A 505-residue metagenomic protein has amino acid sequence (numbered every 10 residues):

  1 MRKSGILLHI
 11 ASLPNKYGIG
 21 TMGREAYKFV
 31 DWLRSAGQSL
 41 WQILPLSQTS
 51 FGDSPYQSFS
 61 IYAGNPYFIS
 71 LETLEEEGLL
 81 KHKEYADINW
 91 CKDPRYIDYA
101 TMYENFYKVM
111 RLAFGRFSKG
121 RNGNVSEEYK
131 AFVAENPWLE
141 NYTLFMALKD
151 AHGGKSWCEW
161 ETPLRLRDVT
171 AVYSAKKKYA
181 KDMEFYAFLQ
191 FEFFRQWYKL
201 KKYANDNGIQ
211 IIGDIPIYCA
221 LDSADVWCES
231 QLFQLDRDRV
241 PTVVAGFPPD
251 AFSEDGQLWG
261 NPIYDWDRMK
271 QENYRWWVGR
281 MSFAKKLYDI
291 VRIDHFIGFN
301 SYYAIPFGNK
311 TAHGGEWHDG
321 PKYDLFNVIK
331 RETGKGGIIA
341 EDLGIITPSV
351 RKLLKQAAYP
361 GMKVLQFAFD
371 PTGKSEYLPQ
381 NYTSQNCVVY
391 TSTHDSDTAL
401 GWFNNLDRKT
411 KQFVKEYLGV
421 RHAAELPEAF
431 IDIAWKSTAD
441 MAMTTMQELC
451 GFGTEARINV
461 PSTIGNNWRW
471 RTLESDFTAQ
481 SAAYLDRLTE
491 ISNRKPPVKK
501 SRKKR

Functional and structural regions predicted by a protein language model:
M1-A11, Y27: N-terminal regions that are enriched for targeting/export leaders and immediately downstream pro/stem segments
H9, N15, D53-Q190, F194 (+4 more regions): Alpha-amylase-like alpha-glycosidases and glucanotransferases acting on alpha-linked glucans and related
R24-T49, L287-Y288, A434-K436: Catalytic domains of carbohydrate-active enzymes, especially glycoside hydrolases
R34, W197-N205, K330, L354-K355: Surface-exposed amphipathic alpha-helices with a cationic face
L44, Q210-I212, P216, I290 (+1 more regions): Outer-envelope exported proteins of Gram-negative bacteria
Y186, Q190-C219: Conserved, well-ordered alpha-helix/loop/beta-strand core segments that scaffold catalytic motifs
Q480-K495: C-terminal accessory segments of extracellular proteins
P497-R505: Short Lys/Arg-rich cationic patches that frequently serve as NLS/NoLS or arginine-rich RNA/DNA-binding motifs
